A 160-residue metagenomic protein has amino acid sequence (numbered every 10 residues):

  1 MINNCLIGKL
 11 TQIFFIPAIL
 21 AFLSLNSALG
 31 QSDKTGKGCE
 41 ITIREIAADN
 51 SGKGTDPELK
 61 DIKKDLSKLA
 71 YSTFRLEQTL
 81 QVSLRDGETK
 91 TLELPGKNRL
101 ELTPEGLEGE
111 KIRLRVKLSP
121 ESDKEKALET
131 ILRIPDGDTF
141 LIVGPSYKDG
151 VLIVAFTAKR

Functional and structural regions predicted by a protein language model:
M1-I2, A21: N-terminal hydrophobic targeting segments
I2, G30-R160: Outer membrane pore-forming secretion/assembly proteins and partners of Gram-negative envelopes
I2-F15: Bacterial N-terminal signal peptides that target proteins for export
Q12-S24: Bacterial N-terminal signal peptides
